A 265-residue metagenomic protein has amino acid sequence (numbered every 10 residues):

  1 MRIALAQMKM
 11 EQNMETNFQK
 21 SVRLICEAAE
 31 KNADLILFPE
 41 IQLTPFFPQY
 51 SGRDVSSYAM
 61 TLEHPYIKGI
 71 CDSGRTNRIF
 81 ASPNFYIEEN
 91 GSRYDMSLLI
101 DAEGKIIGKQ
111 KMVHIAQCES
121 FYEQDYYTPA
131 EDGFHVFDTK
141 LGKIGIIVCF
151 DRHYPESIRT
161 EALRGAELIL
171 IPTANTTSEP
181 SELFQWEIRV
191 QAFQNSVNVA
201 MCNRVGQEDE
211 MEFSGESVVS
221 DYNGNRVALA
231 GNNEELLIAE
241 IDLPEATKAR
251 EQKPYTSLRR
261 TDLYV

Functional and structural regions predicted by a protein language model:
M1-L5: Extreme N-terminal starter segment of soluble prokaryotic enzymes
Q7-N13: Short polar catalytic/cofactor-binding loops
M14, R23-E103, K109, N175-V190 (+1 more regions): Cys-nucleophile CN-hydrolase/nitrilase-fold catalytic domain and related Cys-dependent amidase chemistry that acts on
T44, L98, K109-A116, V218 (+1 more regions): Short beta->alpha transition motifs characteristic of CBS
A59-S82, K143, R152-L237: CN hydrolase (nitrilase-like) catalytic-core segments centered on the catalytic cysteine and neighboring Lys/Glu
P83-F85, M96-L99, H135, S217-V219 (+1 more regions): Short beta-strand scaffold segments in enzyme catalytic cores
E88-R164, T177-W186, K248-Y255: Active-site catalytic loop in hydrolytic enzyme cores
P244-V265: A short C-terminal boundary segment appended to hydrolase-like catalytic domains
